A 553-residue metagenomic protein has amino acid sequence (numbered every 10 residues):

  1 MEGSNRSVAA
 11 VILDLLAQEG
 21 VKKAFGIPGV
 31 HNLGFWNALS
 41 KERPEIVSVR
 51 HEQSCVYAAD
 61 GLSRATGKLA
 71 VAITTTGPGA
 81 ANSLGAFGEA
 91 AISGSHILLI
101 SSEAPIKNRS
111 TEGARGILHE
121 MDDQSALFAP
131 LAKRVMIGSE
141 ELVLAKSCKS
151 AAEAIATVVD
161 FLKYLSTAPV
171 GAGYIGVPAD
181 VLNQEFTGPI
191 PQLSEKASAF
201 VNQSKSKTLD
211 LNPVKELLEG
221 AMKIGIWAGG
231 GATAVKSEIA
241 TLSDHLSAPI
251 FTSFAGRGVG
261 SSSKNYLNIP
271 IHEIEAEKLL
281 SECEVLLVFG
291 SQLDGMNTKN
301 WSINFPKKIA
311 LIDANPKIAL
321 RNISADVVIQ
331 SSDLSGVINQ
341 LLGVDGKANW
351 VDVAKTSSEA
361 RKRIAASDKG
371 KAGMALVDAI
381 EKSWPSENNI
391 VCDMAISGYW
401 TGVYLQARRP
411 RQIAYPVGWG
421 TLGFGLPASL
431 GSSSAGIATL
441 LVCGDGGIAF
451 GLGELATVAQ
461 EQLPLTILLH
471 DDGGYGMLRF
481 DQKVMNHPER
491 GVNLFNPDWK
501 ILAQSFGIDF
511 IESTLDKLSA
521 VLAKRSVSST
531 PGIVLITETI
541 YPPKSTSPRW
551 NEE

Functional and structural regions predicted by a protein language model:
M1-S4, V135-A152, G176, P189-I190 (+6 more regions): Phosphate/pyrophosphate-binding active-site segments
E2-G343, P464-I467: N-terminal alpha/beta PP-like core and its mobile active-site loop of ThDP/TPP-dependent enzymes
A9-I12, A17-G20, I27-W36, S40 (+1 more regions): Active-site diphosphate/adenylate-binding microenvironment
I27, R50, T75, W227-A228 (+4 more regions): Small/polar loops that bind or transfer phosphate-bearing groups
G29, E52-Q53, A395, D472 (+1 more regions): Alpha-helix N-cap/helix-start capping motif
D60, S125-A126, A240, D378 (+3 more regions): Active-site phosphate/pyrophosphate- and oxyanion-stabilizing loops and adjacent acidic/basic residues in soluble
R109-E120, L280, L320-N322, S331 (+2 more regions): Thiamine diphosphate
T167, W384-P385, A459-P464: Basic phosphate/pyrophosphate-binding loop/patch that engages nucleotide-derived ligands
